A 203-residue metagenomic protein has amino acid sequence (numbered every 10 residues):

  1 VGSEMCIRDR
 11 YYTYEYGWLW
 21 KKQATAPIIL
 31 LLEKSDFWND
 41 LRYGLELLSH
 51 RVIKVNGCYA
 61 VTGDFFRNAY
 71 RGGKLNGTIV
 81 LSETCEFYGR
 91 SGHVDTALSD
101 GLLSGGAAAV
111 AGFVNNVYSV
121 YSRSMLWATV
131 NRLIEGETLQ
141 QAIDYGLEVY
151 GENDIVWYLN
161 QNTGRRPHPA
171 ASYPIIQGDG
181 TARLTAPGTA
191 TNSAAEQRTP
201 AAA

Functional and structural regions predicted by a protein language model:
V1-I7: Short, small-residue-biased leader/transition segments that mark boundaries at the very start of proteins
R8-Y16: Short loop/turn segments at strand-loop or loop-helix junctions that form parts of catalytic or ligand-binding pockets
E15-W18, G89: Short glycine-rich, flexible loops that bind phosphorylated cofactors or substrates
G17-A26: Glycine/threonine-rich flexible loop motifs
P27-S124: Catalytic cores of nucleophile-dependent amide-cleaving enzymes
I79-N192, E196: Active-site-proximal C-terminal subdomain of hydrolase catalytic domains
A201-A203: Short, solvent-exposed mixed-charge patches
